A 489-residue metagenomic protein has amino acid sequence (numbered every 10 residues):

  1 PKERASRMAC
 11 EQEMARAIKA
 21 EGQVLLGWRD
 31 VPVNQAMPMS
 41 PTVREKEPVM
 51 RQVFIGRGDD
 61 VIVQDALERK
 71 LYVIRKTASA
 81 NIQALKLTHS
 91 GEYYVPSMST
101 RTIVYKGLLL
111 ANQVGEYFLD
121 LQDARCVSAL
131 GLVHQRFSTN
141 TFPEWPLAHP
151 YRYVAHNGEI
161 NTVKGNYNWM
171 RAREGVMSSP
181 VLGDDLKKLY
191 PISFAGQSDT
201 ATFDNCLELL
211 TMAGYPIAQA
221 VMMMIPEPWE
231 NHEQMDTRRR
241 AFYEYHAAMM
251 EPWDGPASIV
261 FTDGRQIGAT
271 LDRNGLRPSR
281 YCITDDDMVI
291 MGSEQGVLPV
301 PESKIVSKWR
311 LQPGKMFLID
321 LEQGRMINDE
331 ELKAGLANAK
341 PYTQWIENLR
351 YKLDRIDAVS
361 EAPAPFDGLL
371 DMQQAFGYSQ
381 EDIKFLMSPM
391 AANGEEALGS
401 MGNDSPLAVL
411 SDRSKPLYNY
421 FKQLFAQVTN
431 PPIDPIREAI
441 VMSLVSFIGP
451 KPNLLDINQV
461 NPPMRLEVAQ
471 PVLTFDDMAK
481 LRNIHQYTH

Functional and structural regions predicted by a protein language model:
P1-Q486: Conserved short alpha-helical segments that host acidic/polar catalytic motifs at enzyme active sites
